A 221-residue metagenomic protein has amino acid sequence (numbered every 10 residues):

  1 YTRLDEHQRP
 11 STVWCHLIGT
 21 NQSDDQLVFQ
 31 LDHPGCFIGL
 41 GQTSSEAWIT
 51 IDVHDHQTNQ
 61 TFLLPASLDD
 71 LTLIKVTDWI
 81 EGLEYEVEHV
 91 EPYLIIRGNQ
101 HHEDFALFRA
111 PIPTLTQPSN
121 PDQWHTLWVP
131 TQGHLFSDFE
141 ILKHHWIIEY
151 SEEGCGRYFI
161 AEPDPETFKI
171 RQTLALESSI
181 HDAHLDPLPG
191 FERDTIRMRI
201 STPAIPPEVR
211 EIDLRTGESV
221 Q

Functional and structural regions predicted by a protein language model:
Y1-Q221: Peripheral, non-catalytic segments that deliver or gate enzyme domains
